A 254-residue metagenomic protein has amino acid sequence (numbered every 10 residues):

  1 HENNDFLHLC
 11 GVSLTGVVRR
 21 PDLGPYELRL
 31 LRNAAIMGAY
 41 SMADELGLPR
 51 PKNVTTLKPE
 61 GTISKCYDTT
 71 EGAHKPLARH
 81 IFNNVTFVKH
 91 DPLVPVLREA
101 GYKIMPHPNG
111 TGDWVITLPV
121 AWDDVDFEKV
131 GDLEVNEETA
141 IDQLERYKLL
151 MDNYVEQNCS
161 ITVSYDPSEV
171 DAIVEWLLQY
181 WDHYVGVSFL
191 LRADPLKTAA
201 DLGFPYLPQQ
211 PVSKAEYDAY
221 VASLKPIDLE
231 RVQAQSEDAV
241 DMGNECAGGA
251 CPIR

Functional and structural regions predicted by a protein language model:
H1, F6-H8, P59, C66-A239: Catalytic alpha/beta core of large soluble enzyme barrels
H1, G16-P59: Internal maturation/activation junctions in enzymes
S13: Residue microenvironments linked to proteolytic maturation and disulfide-stabilized extracellular modules
R50-P51, G61, Q157-C159, A247: A generic structural signal for well-ordered coil/turn residues at beta-strand boundaries that shape enzyme active-site
K52, K65-C66: Short capping micro-motif at the N-terminus of alpha-helices
D238-R254: Short acidic, low-complexity intrinsically disordered linear motifs used for protein-protein interactions
